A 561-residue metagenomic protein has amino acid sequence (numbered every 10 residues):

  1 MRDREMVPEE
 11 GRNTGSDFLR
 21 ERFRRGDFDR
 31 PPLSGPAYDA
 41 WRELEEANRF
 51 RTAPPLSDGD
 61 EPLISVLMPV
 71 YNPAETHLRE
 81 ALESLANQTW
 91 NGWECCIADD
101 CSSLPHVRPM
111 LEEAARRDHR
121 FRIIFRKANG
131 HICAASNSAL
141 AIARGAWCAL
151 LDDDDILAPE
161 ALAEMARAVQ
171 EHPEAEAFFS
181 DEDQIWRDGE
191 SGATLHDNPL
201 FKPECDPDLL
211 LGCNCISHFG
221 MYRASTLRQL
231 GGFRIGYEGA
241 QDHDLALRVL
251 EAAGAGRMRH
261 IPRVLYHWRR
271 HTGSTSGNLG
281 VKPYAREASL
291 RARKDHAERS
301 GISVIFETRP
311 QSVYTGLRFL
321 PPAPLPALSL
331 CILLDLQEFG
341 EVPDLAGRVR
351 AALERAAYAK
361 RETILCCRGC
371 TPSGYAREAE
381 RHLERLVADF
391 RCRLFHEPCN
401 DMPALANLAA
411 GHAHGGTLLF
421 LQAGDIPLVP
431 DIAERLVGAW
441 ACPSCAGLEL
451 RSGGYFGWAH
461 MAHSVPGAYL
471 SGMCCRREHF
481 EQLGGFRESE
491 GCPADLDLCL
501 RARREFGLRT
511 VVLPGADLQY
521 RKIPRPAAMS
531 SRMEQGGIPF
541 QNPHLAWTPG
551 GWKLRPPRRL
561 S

Functional and structural regions predicted by a protein language model:
G11-S84, T308-A351: N-proximal low-complexity "stem/linker" segments adjacent to membrane-targeting elements
E83-G92, R350-K360: Short, acidic, metal-binding catalytic loop of nucleotide-sugar glycosyltransferases
D99-R108, A128, D152, C367-A379: A conserved acidic beta->alpha catalytic loop
R126-A143, E397-A413: Glycine-rich, basic loop-to-helix element that forms the pyrophosphate-binding segment of sugar-nucleotide handling
C133, A141, G192-M221, S225 (+3 more regions): A recurrent flexible, glycine/aromatic-enriched loop bordering the glycosyltransferase active site that acts as
C148, L418: Short aromatic/hydrophobic "clamp" motif used to bind/position activated sugar donors
E160-L195, I426-A459: Conserved donor NDP-sugar-binding/catalytic core segment of glycosyltransferases
E238-L245, G491-L498: Acidic donor-binding loop at a coil-to-helix junction in glycosyltransferase catalytic cores that engages
